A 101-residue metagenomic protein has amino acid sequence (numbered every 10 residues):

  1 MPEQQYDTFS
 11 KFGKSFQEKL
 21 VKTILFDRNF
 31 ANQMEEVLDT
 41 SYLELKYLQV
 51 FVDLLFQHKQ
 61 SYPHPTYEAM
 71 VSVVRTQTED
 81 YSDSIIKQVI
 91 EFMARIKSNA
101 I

Functional and structural regions predicted by a protein language model:
M1-I101: Noncatalytic partner-interaction/assembly domains of nucleic-acid and motor enzyme complexes, especially the accessory
